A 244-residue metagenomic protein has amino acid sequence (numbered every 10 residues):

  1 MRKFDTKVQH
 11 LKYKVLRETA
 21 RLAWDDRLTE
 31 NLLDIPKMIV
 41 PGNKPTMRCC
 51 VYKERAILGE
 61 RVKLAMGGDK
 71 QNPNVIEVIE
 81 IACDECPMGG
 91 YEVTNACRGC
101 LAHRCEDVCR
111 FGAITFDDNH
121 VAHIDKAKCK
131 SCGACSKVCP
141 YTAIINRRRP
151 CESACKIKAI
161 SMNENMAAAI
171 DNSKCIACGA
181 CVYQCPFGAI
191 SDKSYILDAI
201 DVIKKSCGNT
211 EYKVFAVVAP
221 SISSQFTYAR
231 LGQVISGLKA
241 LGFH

Functional and structural regions predicted by a protein language model:
M1-V138, T142, R148-E152: Ferredoxin-type iron-sulfur electron-transfer modules and their immediate structural context
Y141-T142, R147-H244: Iron-sulfur-cluster electron-transfer modules
